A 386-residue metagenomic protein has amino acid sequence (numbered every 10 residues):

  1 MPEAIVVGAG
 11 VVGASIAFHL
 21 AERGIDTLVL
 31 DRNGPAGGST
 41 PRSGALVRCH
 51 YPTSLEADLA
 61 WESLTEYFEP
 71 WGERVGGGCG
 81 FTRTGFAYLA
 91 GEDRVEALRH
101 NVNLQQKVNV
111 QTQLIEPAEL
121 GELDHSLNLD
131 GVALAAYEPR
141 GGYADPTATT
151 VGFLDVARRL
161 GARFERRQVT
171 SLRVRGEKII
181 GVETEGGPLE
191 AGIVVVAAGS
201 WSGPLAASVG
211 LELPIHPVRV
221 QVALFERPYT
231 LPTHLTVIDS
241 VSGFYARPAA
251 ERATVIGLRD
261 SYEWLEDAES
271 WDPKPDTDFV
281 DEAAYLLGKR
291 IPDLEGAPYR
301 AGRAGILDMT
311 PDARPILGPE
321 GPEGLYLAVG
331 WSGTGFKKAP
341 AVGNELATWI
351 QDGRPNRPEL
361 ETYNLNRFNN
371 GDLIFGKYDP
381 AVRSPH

Functional and structural regions predicted by a protein language model:
M1-V12, L28: Beta1/beta-strand and adjacent pyrophosphate-binding region of the FAD-binding site in flavoprotein oxidoreductases
A21-T40: Glycine-rich FAD pyrophosphate-binding loop
G37, G187-H234, G353: Central helical "cap/lid" subdomain
G44-L123, G243-Y245, L287: Dinucleotide-binding Rossmann-like beta1-alpha1 core, especially the glycine-rich loop that anchors the ADP
D58-L59, Y88-A97, A136-D155, D272-F279: Short beta-strand to alpha-helix junction loop
A136-G192: Helical element adjacent to the flavin cofactor pocket in flavoenzyme catalytic cores
P146, Y285-H386: C-terminal catalytic lobe of FAD-dependent flavoproteins
E212-P214, R227-G324: Active-site lid/adjacent beta-loop-alpha segment flanking the redox-cofactor pocket in flavoenzymes
